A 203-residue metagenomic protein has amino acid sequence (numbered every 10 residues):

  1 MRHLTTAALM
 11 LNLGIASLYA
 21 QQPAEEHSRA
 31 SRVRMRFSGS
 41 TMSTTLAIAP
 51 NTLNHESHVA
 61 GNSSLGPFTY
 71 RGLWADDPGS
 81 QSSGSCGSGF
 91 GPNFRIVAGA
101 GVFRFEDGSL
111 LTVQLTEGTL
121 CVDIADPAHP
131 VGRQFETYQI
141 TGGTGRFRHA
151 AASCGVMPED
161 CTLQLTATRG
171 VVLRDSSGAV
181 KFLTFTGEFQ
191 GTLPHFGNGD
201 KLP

Functional and structural regions predicted by a protein language model:
M1-L4: Positively charged n-region of N-terminal signal peptides that target proteins for export
T6-A16: Bacterial N-terminal signal peptides
Q21-P203: Beta-strand-enriched cores of mature, soluble protein domains
